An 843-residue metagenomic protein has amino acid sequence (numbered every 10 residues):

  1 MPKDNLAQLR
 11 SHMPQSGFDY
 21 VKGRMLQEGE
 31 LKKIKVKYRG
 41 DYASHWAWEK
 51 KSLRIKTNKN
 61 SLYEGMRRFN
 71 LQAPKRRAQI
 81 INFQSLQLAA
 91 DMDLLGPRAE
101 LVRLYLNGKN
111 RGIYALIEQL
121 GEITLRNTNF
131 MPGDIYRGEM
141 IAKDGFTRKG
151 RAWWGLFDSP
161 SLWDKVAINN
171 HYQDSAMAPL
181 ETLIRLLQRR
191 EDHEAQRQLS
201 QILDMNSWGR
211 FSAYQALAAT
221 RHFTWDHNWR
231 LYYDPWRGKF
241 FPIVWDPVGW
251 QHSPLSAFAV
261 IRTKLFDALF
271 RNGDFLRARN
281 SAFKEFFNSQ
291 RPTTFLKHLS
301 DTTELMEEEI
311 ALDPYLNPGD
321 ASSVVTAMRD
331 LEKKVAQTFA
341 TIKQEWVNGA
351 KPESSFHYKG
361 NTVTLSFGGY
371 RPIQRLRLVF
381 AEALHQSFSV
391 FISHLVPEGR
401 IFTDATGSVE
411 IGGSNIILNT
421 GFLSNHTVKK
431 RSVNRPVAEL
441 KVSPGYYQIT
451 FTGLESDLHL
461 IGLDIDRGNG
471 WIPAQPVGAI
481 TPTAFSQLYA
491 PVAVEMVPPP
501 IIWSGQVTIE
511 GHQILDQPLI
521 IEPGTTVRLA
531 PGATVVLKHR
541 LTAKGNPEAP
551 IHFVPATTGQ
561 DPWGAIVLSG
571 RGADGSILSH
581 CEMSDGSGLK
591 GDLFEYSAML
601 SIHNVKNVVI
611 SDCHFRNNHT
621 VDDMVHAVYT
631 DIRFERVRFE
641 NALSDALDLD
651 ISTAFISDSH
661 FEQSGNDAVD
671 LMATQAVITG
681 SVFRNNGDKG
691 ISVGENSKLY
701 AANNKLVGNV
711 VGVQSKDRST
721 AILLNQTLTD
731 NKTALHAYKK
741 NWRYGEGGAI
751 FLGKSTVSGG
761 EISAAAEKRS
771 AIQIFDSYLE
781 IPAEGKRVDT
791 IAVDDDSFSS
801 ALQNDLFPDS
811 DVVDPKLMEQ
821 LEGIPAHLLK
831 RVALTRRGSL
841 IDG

Functional and structural regions predicted by a protein language model:
M1-E30, T293-S486, G572: Regulatory N- and C-terminal appendages and interdomain linkers associated with kinase/kinase-like NTP transferase
M1-Q87: Conserved NTP-binding catalytic cores of kinases and kinase-like/nucleotidyltransferase enzymes across multiple kinase
L26-E28, Y105, I502: A general beta-strand register signal
R54, K59, L94-P97, K109-R210: Internal "kinase-insert"/substrate-recognition segments embedded within catalytic cores of ATP-dependent enzymes
R54-K56, N70-Q72, R103, G112-L116 (+3 more regions): Structural recognition of the beta-strand scaffold that forms the well-ordered cores of secreted hydrolase catalytic
P74-K109: A conserved helix-loop-beta module that forms one wall/lid of the active-site cleft in ATP-utilizing catalytic domains
D174-E181, R185-T224, W229-L231, G238-R371: Middle-to-C-terminal accessory/interaction subdomains
R400, E410-G843: Beta-strand/loop edge motif enriched in small/polar residues
